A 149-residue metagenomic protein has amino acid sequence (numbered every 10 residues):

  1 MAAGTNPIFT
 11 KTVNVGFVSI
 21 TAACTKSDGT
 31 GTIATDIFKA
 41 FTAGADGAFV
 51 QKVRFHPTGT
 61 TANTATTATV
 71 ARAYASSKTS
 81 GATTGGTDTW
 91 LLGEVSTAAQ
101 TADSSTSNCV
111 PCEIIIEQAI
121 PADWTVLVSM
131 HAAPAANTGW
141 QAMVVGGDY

Functional and structural regions predicted by a protein language model:
M1-Y149: Surface-exposed, low-hydrophobicity beta-strand/loop segments enriched in small/polar/acidic residues
